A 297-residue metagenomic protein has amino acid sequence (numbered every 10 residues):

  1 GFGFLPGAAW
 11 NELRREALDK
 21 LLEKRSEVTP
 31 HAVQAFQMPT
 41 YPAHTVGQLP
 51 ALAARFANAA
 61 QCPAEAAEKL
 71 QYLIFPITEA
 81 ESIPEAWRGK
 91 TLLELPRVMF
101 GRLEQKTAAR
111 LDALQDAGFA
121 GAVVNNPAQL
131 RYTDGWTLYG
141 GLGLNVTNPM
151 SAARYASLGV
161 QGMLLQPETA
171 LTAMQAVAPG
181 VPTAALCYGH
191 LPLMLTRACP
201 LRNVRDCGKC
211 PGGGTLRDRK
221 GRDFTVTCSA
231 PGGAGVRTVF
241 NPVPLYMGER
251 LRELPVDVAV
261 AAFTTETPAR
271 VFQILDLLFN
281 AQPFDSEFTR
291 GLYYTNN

Functional and structural regions predicted by a protein language model:
G1-R154, L158-N297: Active-site pocket-lining/capping segments in soluble small-molecule metabolic enzymes
